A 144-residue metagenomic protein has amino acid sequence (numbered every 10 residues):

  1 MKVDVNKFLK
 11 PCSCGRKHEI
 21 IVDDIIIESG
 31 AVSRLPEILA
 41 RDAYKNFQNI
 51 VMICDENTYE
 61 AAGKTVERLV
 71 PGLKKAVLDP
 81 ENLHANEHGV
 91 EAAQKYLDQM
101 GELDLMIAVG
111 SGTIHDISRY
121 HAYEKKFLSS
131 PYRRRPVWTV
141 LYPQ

Functional and structural regions predicted by a protein language model:
M1-L105: ATP/NTP phosphate-donor binding region
A85-Q144: Glycine/threonine-rich beta-strand-loop-alpha-helix active-site module that forms ligand/phosphate-binding
